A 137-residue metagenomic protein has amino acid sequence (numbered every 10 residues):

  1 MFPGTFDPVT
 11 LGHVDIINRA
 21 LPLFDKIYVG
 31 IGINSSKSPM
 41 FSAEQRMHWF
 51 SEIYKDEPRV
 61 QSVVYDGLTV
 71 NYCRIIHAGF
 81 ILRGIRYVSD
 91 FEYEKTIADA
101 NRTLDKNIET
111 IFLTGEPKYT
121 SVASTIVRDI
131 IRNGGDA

Functional and structural regions predicted by a protein language model:
M1-A137: Nucleotidyltransferase catalytic core that binds NTPs
